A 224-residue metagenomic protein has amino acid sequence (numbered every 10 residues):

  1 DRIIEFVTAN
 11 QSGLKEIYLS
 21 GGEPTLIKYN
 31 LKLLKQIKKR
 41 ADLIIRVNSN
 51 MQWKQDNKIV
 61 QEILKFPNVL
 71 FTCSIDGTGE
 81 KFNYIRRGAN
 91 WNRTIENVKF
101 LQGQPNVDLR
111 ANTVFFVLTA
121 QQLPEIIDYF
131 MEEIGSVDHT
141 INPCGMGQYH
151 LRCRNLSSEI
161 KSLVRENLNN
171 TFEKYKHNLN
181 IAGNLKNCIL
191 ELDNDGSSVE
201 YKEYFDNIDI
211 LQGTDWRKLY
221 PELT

Functional and structural regions predicted by a protein language model:
D1, Q11-K28, K38-D56, L64-I95 (+2 more regions): Core AdoMet radical
D1-R2, F6, S157: Exoplasmic/lumenal beta-rich domain surfaces
I3, L33, T94-N97, L101 (+1 more regions): Alpha-helical packing segments of well-folded alpha/beta enzyme cores
Y29-K35, D56-I63, Q122-I126: Distinct, well-ordered alpha-helical segments
V117-E133: Catalytic cores of alpha/beta
V117-Q121, V137-E166, G183-L185, L192: Flexible glycine/acidic-rich beta-alpha junction loops that bind and position SAM and/or redox cofactors in anaerobic
F172-T224: Radical SAM enzyme core and accessory elements
